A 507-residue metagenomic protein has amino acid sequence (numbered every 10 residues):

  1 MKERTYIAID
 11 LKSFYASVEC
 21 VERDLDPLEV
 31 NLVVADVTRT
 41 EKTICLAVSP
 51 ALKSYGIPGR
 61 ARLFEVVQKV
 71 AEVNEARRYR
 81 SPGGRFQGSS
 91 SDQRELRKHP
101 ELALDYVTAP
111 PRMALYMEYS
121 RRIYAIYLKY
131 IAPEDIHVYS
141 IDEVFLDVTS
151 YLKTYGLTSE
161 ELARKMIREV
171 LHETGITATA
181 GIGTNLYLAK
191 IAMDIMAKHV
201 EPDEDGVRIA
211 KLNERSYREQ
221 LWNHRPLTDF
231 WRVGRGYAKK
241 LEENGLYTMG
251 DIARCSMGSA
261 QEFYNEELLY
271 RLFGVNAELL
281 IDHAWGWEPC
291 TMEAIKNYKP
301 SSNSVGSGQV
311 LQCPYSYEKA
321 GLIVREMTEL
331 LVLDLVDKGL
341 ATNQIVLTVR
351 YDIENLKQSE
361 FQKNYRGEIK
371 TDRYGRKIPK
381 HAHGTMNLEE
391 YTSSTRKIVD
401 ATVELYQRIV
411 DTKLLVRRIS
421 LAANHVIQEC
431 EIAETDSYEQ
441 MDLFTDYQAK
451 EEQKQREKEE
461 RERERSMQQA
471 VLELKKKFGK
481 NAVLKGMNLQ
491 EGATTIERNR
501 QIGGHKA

Functional and structural regions predicted by a protein language model:
M1-M292, Q448-A507: Gly/Gly-Pro- and Ser/Thr-rich, intrinsically disordered tail segments characteristic of DNA damage-repair and tolerance
A8, A103, D229, Y237-V416 (+1 more regions): DNA-contacting surface of Y-family translesion DNA polymerases
K12-F14, T38-K42, D352-L356, V426-C430: Short, charged/polar surface micro-motifs in flexible loops or helix N-caps
V18, G375-A507: Acidic, metal-coordinating catalytic segment for phosphate/diphosphate chemistry, firing primarily on the Nudix
V30, A178, N343-I345, I419 (+1 more regions): Change "...and in nucleic-acid phosphodiester-cleaving endonucleases..." to "...and in nucleic-acid processing enzymes
E75-K98, L356-R376, E431: Low-complexity, polar-biased intrinsically disordered regions enriched in Pro/Ser/Thr/Gly
R78, K153, M196-A197, G306 (+4 more regions): Alpha-helix boundary/capping detector
T184-Y187, D282-A284, A341-I353, L415-Q428 (+1 more regions): A glycine-rich phosphate-binding loop feature that marks nucleotide/adenosyl-phosphate handling sites
